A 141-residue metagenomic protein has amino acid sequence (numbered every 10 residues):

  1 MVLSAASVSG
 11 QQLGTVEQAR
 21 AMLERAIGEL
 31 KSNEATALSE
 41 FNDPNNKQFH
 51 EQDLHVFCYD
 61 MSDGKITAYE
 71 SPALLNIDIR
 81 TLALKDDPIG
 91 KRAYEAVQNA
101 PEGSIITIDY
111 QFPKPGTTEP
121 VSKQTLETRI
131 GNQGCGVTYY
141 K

Functional and structural regions predicted by a protein language model:
M1-K141: N-terminal membrane-sensor/transducer module of prokaryotic signaling receptors
